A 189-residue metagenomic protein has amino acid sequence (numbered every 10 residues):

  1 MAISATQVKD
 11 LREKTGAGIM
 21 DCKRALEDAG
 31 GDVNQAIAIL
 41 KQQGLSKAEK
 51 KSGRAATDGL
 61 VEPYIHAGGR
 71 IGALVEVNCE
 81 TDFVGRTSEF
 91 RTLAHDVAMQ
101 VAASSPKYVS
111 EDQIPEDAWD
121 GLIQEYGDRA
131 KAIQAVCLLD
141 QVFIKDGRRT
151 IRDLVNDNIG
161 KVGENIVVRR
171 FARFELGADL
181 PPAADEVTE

Functional and structural regions predicted by a protein language model:
A2-E189: N-terminal assembly/interaction segments in proteins that build large macromolecular machines
